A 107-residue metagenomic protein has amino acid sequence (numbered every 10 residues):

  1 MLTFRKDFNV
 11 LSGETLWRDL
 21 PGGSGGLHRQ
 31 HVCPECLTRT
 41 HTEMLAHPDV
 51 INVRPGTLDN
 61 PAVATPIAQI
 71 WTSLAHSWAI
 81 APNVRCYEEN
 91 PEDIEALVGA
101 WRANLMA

Functional and structural regions predicted by a protein language model:
M1-A107: A short Gly-Trp-Pro
